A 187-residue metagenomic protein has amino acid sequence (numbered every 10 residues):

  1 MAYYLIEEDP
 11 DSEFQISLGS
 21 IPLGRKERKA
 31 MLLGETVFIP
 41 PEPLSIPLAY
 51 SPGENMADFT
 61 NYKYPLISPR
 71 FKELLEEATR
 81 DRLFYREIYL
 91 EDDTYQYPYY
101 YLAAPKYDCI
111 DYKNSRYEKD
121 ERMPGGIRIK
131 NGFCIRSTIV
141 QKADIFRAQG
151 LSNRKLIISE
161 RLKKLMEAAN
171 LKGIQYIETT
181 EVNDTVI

Functional and structural regions predicted by a protein language model:
M1-I187: Phosphate/anion-contacting hairpin/loop surfaces
